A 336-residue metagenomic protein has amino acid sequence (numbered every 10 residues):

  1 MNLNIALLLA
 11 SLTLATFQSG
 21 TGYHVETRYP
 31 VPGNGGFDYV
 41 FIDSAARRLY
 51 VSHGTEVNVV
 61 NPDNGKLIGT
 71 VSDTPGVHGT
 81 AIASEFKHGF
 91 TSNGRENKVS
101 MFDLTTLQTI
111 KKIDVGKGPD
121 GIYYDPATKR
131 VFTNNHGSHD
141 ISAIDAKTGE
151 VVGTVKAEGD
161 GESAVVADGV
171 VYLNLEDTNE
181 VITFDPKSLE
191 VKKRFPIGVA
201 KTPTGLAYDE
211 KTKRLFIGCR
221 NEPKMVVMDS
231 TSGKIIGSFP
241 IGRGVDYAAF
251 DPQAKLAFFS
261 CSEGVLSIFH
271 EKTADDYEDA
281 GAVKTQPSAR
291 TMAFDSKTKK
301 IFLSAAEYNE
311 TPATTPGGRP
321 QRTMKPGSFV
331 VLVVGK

Functional and structural regions predicted by a protein language model:
N4-T16: Bacterial N-terminal signal peptides
L14-K336: Predominantly soluble domains enriched in secretory-pathway, periplasmic, or organellar proteins
